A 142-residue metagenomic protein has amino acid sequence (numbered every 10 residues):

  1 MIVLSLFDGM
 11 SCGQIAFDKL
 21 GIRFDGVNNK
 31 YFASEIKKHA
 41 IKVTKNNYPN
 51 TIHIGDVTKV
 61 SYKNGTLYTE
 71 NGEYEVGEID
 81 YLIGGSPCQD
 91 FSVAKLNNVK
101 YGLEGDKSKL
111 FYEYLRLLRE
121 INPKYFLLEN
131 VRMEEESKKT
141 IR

Functional and structural regions predicted by a protein language model:
M1-R142: Conserved active-site and SAM-binding loop architecture of S-adenosyl-L-methionine-dependent nucleic-acid
